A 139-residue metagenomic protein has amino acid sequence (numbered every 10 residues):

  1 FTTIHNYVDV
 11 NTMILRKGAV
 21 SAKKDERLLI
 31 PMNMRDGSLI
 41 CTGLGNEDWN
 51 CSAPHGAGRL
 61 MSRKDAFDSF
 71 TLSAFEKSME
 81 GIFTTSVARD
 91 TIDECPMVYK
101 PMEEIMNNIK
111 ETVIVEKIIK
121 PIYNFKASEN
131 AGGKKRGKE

Functional and structural regions predicted by a protein language model:
F1-E139: Domain-length cofactor-binding catalytic modules of enzymes
